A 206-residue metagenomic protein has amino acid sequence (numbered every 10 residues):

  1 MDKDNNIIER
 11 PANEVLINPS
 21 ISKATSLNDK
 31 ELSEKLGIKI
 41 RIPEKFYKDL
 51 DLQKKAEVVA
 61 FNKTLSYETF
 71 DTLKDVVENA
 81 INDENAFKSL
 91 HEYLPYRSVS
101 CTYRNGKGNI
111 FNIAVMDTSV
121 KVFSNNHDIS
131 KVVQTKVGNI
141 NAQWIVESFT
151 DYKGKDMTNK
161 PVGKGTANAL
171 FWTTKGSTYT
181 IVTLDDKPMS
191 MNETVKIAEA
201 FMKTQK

Functional and structural regions predicted by a protein language model:
D2-A169, T174: Short, solvent-exposed recognition patches
T174-K206: Surface-exposed amphipathic alpha-helical segments
